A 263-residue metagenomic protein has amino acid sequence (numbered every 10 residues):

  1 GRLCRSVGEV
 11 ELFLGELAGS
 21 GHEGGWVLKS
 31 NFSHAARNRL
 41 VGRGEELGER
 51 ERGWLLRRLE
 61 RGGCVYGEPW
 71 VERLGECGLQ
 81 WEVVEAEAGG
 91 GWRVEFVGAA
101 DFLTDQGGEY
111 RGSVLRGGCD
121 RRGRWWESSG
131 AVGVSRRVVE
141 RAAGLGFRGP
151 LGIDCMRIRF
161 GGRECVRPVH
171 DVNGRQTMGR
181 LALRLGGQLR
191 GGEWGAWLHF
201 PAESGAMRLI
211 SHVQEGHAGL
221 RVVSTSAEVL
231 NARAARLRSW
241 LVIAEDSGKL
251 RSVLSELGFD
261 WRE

Functional and structural regions predicted by a protein language model:
G1-C4, G25-R52, C77-G78, Q106-G123: Glycine-rich phosphate-binding loop of ATP-grasp-fold ATP-dependent ligases
G1-L12, G21: Well-ordered mid-protein domain cores that form the structural environment of catalytic cofactors
C4, L17-V41, L56-R73, I153 (+1 more regions): ATP-grasp fold ATP-binding core
E49-G108, M156-V169, T177: Phosphate-binding site of ATP-dependent enzymes
W81-R137, G146, N173-F200: ATP-dependent carboxylate/phosphate-activation module, predominantly the ATP-grasp catalytic core and closely related
R141, F147, F160-G162: Hard-cation-handling environments
L151-H212: C-terminal structural cap/anchor segments
R190-E263: Peripheral (often C-terminal) accessory segments that flank ATP-dependent C-N-forming ligase machineries
